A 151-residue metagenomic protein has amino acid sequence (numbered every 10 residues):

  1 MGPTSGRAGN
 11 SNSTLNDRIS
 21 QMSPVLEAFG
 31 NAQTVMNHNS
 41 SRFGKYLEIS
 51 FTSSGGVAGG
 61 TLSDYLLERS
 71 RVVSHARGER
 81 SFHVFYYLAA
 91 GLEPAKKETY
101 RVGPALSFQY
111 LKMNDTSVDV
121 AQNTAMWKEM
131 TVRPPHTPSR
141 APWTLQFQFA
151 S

Functional and structural regions predicted by a protein language model:
M1-S151: N-terminal switch/interaction subdomains of large nucleotide-dependent motors and GTPases
